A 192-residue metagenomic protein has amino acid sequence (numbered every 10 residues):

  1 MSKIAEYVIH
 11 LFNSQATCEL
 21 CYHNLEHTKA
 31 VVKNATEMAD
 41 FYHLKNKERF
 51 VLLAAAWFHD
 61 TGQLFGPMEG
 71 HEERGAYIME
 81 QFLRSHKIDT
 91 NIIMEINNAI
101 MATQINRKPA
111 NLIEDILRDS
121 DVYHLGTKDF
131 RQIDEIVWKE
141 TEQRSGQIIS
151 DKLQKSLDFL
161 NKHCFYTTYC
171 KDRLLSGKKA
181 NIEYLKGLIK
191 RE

Functional and structural regions predicted by a protein language model:
M1-S14, H27: Short alpha-helical hairpin
I9, N13, V32-T36, E80: Amphipathic, well-packed alpha-helical segments that form the structural scaffold of globular domains
A16-N46, F58, I88, I105-E192: Divalent metal-dependent phosphate-bond-processing catalytic cores, especially two-metal-ion Mg2+/Mn2+ enzymes that act
C21-N24, K45-V51, M68-E72, D89-I93: Alpha-helix N-cap/helix-initiation sites
V31, R49-F65, H71, G75 (+1 more regions): His-Asp-centered metal-binding catalytic motifs of divalent-metal-dependent phosphohydrolases/nucleases
H71-N106, L112: Helix-adjacent hinge/juxtasegments
